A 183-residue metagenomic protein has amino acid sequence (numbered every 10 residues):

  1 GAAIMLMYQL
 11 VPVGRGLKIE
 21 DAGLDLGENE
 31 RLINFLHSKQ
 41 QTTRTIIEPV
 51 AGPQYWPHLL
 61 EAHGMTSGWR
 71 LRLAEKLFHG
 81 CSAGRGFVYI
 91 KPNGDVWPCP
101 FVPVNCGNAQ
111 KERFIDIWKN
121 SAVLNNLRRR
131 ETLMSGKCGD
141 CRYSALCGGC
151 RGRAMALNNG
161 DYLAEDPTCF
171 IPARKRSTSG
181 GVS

Functional and structural regions predicted by a protein language model:
G1-N93, W97-F101, N105-E112: Radical SAM enzyme [4Fe-4S]-AdoMet core and its adjacent flexible, acidic and glycine-rich loops/tails across
D95-V96, P100-S183: Flexible mid-to-C-terminal extensions adjoining Fe-S/redox cofactors in radical SAM and related proteins
